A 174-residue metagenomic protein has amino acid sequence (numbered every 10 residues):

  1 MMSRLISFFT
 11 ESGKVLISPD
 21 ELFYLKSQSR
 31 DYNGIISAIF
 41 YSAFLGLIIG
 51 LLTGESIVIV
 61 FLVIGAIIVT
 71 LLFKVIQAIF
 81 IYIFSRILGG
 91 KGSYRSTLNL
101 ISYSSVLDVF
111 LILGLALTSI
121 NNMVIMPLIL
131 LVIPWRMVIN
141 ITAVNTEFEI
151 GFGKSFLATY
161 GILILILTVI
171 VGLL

Functional and structural regions predicted by a protein language model:
M1-I49: N-terminal juxtamembrane cytosolic/stromal segments of multi-pass membrane proteins
L5, L62-V69, N122-L128: Short alpha-helical transmembrane interface motifs in multi-pass membrane proteins
Y24-N33, K91-Y94, N145-K154: Membrane-interface helix-boundary motifs at transmembrane edges
D31-L45, S96-S104, G153-G161: Alpha-helical membrane-anchoring segments
Y41-I49, V69, F73, Q77 (+2 more regions): Alpha-helical transmembrane segments of multipass membrane proteins
I49, T53, I57, I81-G89 (+4 more regions): Membrane-water interface at transmembrane helix exits
I57-A116: Alpha-helical transmembrane segments with an aromatic anchor "belt"
T118-L174: Terminal transmembrane helical module of multi-pass membrane proteins
